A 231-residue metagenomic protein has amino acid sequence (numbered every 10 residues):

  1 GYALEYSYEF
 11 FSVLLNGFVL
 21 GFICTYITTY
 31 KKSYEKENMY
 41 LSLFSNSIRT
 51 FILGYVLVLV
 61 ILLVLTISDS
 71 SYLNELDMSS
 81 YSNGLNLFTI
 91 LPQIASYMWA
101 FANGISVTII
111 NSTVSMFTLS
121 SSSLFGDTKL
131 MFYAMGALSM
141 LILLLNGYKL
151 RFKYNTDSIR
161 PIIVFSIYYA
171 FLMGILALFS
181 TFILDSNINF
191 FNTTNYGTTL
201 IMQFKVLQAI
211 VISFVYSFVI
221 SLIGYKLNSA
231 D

Functional and structural regions predicted by a protein language model:
G1-L62, I212-S217: Signature of multi-pass transmembrane helix bundles
G1-Y8, L63-A134, I175-V215, K226-D231: Long, glycine/tryptophan/cysteine-rich extracytoplasmic
G17-V19, F125-Y148: Hydrophobic alpha-helical transmembrane segments
V19, I23-K31, V56-S68, N146-L150 (+2 more regions): Alpha-helical membrane-inserting segments
K32-I52, L73-M78, R151-I163: Hydrophobic, small-residue-rich membrane helices and short re-entrant helix-turn-helix hairpins that build
S42-L59, S120-F132, G136, N155-T156: Surface-exposed interaction/gating patches
Y133-L141, I159-I175: C-terminal substrate/ligand-recognition segments
V164-I167, A209-V219, I223: Contiguous transmembrane helix-bundle modules in multi-pass membrane proteins
